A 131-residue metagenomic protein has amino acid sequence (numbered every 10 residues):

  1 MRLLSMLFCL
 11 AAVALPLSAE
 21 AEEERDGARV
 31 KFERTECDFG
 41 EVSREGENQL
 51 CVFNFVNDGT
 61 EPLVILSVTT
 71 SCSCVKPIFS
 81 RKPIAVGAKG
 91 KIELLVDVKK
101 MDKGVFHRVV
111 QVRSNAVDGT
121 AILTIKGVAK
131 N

Functional and structural regions predicted by a protein language model:
S5-A14: Bacterial N-terminal signal peptides
A21-D58, A129-N131: Beta-sheet-dominated interaction scaffolds and their linkers
G40-E41, F79-I84, V98: Beta-strand-rich interaction surfaces with strong enrichment in secreted/lumenal proteins
C51-V56, L94, R108-R113: Buried hydrophobic-core signal for structured, non-transmembrane domains
D58-E61, K100, A116: Short, acidic/polar linear motifs in exposed loop/turn regions
T60-A88: Surface-exposed binding patches on compact interaction domains or structured appendages
I92-K100: Short, hydrophobic beta-strand segments
D102-K130: Terminal connector regions
